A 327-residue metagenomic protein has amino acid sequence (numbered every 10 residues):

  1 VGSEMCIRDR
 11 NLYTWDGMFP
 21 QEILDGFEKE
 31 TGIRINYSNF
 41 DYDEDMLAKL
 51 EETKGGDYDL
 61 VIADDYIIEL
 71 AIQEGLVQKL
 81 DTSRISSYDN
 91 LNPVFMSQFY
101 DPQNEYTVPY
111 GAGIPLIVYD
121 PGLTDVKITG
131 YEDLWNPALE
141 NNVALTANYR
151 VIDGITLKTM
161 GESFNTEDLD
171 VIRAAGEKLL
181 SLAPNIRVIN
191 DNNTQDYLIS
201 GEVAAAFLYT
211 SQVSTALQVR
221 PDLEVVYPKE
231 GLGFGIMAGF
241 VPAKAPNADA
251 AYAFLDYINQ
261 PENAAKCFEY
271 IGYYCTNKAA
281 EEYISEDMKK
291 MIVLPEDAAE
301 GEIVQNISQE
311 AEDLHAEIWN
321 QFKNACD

Functional and structural regions predicted by a protein language model:
V1-I7: Short, small-residue-biased leader/transition segments that mark boundaries at the very start of proteins
R8-L70: Early extracytoplasmic/lumenal segment of secretory-pathway proteins
G56-A63, Q78-I117, N142-A144: A structural signal for short loop-to-beta-strand junctions that line the ligand-binding cleft of periplasmic/secreted
I72-K79, F95, D101-E105, A216-Y227 (+1 more regions): Ligand-binding "clamshell"
Q78-D89, T107, P221-G233, P242-A245: Short beta-strand->loop
A144-N148, T156, F164-P228: Ligand-binding pocket segment of bilobal, Venus flytrap-like solute-binding proteins
M237, P242-E300: Mature extracytoplasmic/periplasmic domains
E296-D327: Conserved C-terminal helix/tail region of periplasmic/extracytoplasmic solute-binding proteins
